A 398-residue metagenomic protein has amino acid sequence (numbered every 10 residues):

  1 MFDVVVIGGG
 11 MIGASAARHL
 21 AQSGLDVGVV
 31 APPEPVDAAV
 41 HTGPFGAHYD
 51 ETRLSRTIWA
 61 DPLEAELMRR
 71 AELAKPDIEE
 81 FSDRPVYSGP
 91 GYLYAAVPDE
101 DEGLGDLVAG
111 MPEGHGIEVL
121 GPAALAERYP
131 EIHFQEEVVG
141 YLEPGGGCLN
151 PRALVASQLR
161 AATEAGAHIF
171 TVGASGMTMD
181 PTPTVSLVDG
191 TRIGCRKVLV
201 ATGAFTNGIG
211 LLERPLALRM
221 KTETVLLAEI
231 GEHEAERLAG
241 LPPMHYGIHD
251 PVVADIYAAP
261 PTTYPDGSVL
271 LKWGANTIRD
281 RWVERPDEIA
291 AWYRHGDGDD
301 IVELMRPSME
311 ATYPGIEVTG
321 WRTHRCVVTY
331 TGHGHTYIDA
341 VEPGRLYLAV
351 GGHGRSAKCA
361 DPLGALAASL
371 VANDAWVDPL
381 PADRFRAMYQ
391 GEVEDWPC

Functional and structural regions predicted by a protein language model:
F2-V29: N-terminal Rossmann-like FAD-binding beta1-loop-alpha1 element of flavoenzymes
I12, P35, F205: Conserved Rossmann-like nucleotide-cofactor binding loop
R18-Q22, R84-Y87, A204-E342: Active-site substrate-recognition segment that forms the wall of the catalytic cavity or substrate channel
Q22-A47: Glycine-rich FAD pyrophosphate-binding loop
D50-R128, D255: Dinucleotide-binding Rossmann-like beta1-alpha1 core, especially the glycine-rich loop that anchors the ADP
D77, A95-A165, F170-T171, G176-D180: Flavin (FAD/FMN) cofactor-binding and adjacent substrate-gating region of FAD-dependent oxidoreductase domains
L149-E234: Predominantly flavin-linked oxidoreductase catalytic cores and closely associated redox partners
R306-C398: C-terminal catalytic lobe of FAD-dependent flavoproteins
